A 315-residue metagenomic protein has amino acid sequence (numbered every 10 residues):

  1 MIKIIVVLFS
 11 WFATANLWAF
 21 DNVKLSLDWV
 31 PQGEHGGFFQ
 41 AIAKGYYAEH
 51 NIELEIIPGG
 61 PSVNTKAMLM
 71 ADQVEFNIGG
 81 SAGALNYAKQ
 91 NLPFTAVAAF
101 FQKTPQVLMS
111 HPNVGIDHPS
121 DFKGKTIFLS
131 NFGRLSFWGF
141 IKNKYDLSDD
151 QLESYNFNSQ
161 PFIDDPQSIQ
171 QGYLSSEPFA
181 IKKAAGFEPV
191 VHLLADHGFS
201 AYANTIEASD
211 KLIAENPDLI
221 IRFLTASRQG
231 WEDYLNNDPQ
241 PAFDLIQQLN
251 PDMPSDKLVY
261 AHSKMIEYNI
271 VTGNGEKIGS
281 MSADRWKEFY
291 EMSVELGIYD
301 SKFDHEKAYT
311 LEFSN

Functional and structural regions predicted by a protein language model:
M1-W11: Sec-dependent signal peptide recognition, specifically the positively charged N-region followed immediately by
T14-A15: N-terminal signal peptide c-region/cleavage motif recognized by signal peptidases
F20-D21, F313: Bacterial Sec-exported substrate-binding components of ABC uptake systems
N22-Y155, S159-D164, S168-S175, S200: Short, glycine-/small- and polar/acidic-enriched structural segments that line small-molecule recognition paths
A82-G83, F157-D252: Pocket-lining segment of extracytoplasmic ligand-binding domains
E215-I298: Secondary-structure end/capping motifs
F289-E291, E295-N315: Hinge/cleft segment of the Venus flytrap/periplasmic-binding protein
